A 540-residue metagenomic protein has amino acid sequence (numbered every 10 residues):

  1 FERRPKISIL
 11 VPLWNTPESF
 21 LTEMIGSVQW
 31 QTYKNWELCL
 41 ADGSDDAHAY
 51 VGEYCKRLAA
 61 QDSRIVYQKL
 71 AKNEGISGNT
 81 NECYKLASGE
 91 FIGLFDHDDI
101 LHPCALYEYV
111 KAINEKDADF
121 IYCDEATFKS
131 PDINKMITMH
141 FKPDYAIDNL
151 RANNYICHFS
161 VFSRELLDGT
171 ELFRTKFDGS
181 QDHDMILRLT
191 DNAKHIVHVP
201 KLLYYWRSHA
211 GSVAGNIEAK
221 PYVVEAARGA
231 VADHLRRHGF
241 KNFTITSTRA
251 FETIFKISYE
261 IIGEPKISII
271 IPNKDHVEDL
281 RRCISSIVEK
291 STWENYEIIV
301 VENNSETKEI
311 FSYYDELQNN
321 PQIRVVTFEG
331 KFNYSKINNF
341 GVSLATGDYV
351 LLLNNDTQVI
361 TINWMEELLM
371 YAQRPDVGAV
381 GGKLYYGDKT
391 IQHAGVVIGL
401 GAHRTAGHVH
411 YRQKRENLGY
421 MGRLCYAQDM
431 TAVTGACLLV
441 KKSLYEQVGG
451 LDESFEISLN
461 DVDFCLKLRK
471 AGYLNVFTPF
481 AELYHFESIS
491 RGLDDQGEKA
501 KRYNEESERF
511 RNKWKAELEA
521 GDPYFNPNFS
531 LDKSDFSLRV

Functional and structural regions predicted by a protein language model:
F1-E2, K220-E264, D388, A402-D429 (+2 more regions): C-terminal, non-catalytic tails of nucleotide-sugar-dependent glycosyltransferases
F1-S27, A232-E289: N-proximal low-complexity "stem/linker" segments adjacent to membrane-targeting elements
Q29-K69, V288-T327: Acidic donor-binding segment of Leloir-type glycosyltransferases
L70-A87, F328-A345, N363: Glycine-rich, basic loop-to-helix element that forms the pyrophosphate-binding segment of sugar-nucleotide handling
S77, K85, M136-E165, D178 (+4 more regions): A recurrent flexible, glycine/aromatic-enriched loop bordering the glycosyltransferase active site that acts as
I92, V350: Short aromatic/hydrophobic "clamp" motif used to bind/position activated sugar donors
C104-M136, T357-H403: Conserved donor NDP-sugar-binding/catalytic core segment of glycosyltransferases
L166, K176-L202, V231, W364-L368 (+2 more regions): A short, conserved alpha-helix in the catalytic core of glycosyltransferases
